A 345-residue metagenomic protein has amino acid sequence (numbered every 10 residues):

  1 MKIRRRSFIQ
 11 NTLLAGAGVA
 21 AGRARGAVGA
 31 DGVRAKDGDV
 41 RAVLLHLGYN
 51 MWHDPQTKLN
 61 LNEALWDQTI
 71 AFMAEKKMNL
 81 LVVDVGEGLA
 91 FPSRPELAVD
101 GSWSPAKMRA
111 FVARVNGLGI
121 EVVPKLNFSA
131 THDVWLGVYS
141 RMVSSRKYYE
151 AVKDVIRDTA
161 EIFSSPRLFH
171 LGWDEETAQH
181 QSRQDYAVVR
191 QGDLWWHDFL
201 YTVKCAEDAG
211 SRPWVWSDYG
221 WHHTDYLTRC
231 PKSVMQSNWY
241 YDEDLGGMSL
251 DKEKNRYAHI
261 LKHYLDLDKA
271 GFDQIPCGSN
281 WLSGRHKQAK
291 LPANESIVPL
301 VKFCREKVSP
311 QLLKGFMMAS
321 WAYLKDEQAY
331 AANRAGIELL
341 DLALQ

Functional and structural regions predicted by a protein language model:
M1-R4: N-terminal secretory signal peptides
S7-V28: N-terminal export signals
A35-L44: Transmembrane beta-strand segments of Gram-negative outer membrane beta-barrel proteins
D39, K77-N79, F163-R167, G271 (+1 more regions): Short loop/turn motifs at secondary-structure junctions
L44-M235, Y240, W281-S283: Aromatic-lined carbohydrate-binding surfaces of glycoside hydrolases
W66-D67, S104-M108, Y148-K153, Q191-Y201 (+3 more regions): Well-ordered, non-membrane alpha-helical segments in soluble/globular domains
T224-K232, S237-L282: Glycoside hydrolase catalytic-domain groove-lining segments
I275-Q345: Substrate-binding cleft of secreted/luminal carbohydrate-active enzymes
